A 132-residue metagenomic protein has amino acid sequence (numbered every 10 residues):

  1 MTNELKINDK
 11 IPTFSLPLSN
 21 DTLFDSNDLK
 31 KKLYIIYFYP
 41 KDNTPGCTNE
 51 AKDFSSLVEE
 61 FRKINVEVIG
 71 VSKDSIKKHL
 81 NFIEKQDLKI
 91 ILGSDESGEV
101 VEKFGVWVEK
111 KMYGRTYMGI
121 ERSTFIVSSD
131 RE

Functional and structural regions predicted by a protein language model:
M1-E132: Chalcogenol-based redox active-site neighborhoods
